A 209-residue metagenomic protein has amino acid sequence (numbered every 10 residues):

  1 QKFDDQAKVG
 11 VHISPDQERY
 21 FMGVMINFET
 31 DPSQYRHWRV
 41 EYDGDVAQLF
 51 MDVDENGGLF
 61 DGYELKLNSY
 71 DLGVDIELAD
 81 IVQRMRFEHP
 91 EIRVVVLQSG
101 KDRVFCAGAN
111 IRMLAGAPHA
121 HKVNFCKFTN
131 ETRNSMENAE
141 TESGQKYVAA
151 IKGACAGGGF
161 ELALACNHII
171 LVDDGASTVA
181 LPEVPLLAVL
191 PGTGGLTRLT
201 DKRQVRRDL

Functional and structural regions predicted by a protein language model:
Q1-D4, G10, D16-V96: Conserved CoA-thioester-binding segment of acyl-CoA-metabolizing enzymes
F3, H119-L209: Conserved catalytic cores of soluble enzyme domains, especially glycine-rich substrate-binding beta-alpha loops
A7-K8, I13-D16, Y20, D54 (+5 more regions): Generic detector of intrinsically disordered, low-complexity, polar/charged segments
S14-P15, G58-E64, I111-L114, D174-S177: Generic detector of short, locally flexible boundary/turn motifs and exposed helical patches
V24-T30, Y35-W38, G44, D52-D54 (+8 more regions): N-terminal glycine-rich phosphate-binding loop for ADP-containing cofactors
G44-M51, D71-A120, N130-A150, V172-A176: A structural preference for short, pocket-lining loop segments at secondary-structure junctions
L59, A107, G159: Short acidic, gly/pro-rich beta-turn/loop elements at beta-sheet edges and active-site/ligand-binding grooves
